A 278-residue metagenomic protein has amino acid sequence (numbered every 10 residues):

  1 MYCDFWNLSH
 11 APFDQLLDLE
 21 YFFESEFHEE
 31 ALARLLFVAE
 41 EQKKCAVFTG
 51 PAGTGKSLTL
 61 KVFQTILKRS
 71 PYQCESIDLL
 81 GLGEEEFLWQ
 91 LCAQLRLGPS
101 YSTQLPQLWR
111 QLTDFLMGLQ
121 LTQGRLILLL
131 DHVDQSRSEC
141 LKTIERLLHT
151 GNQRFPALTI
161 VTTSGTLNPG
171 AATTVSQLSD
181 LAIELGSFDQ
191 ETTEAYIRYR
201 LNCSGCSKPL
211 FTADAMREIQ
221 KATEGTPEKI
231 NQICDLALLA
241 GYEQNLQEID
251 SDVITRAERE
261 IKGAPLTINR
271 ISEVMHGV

Functional and structural regions predicted by a protein language model:
M1-Q42, N269-V278: A short, basic N-terminal segment
L8-Q15, L82-T103: Conserved NTP-binding/hydrolysis module of P-loop NTPases
E41-V62: Walker A/P-loop nucleotide-binding motif
P51, E75-G83, S164-G165: A short hydrophobic beta-strand->loop->alpha-helix junction that borders the nucleotide-binding pocket of P-loop NTPases
Q64-I66, L167-D180: Short regulatory helix/loop adjacent to the ATP-binding pocket of P-loop NTPases
D78-L80, D180-T193: Conserved AAA+ ATPase "SRH/arginine-finger" region at the nucleotide-binding site
Q111-T163, A172: Conserved Walker B catalytic segment
K142, N202-V278: C-terminal alpha-helical "lid" subdomain
